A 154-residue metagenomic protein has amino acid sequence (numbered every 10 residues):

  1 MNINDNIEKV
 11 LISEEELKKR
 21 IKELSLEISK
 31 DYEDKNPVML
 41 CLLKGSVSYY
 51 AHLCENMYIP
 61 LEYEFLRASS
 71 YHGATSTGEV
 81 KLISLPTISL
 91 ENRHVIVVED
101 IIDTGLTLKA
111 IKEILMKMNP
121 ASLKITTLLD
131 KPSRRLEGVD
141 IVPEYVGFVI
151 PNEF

Functional and structural regions predicted by a protein language model:
M1-F154: PRPP-associated nucleotide enzymes
